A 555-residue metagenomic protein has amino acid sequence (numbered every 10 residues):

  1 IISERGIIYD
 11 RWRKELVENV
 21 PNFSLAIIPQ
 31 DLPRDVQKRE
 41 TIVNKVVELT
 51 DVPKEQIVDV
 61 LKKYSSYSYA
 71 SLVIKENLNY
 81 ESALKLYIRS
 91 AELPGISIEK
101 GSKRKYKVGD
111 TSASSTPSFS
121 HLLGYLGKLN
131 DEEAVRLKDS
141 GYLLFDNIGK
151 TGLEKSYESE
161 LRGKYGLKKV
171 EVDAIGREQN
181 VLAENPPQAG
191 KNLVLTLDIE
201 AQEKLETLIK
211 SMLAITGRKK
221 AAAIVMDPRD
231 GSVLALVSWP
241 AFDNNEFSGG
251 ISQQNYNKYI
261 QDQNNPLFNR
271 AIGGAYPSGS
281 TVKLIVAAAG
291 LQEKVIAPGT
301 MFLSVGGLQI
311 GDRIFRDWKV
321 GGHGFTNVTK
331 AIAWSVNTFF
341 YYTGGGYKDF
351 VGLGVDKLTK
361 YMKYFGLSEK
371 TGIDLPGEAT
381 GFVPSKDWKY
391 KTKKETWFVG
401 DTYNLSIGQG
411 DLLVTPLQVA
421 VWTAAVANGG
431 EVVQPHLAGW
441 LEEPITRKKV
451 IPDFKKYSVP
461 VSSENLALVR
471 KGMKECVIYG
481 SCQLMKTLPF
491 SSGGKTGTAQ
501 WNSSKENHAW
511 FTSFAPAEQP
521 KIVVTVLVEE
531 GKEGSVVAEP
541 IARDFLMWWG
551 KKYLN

Functional and structural regions predicted by a protein language model:
I1-I251, A275, G354-Y364, S406 (+4 more regions): Periplasmic/cell-envelope proteins involved in peptidoglycan metabolism and beta-lactam response
V17, E171-E184, L197, A223 (+3 more regions): Beta-lactam-recognizing serine transpeptidase/beta-lactamase-like catalytic domain environment
